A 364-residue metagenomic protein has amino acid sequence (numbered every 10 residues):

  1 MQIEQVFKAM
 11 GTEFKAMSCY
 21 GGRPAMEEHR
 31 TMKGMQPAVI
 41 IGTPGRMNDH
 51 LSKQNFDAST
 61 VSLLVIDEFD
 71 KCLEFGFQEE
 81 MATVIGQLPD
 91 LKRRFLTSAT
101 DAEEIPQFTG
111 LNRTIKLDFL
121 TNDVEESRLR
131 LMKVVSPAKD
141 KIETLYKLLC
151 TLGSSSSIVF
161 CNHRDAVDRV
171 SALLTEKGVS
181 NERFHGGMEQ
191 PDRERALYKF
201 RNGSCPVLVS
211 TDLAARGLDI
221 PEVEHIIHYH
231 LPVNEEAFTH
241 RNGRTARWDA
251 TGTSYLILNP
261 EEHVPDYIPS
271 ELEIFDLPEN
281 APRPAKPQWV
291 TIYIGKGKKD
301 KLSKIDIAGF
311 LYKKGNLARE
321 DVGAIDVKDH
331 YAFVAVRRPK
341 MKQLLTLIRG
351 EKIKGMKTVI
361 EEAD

Functional and structural regions predicted by a protein language model:
M1-S52, T60-L63, R169-F184, R195: Conserved nucleic-acid-binding Ia/Ib motif block in the N-terminal RecA-like helicase ATPase lobe
Q5, A9-M10, D49, N55-V124 (+1 more regions): Post-DEXD/H (motif II) to motif III coupling segment of the RecA-like Helicase ATP-binding lobe
I41-G42, I66, S210, H228: Hydrophobic residues in beta-strands of the RecA-like P-loop NTPase core, especially within AAA+ ATPase
T60, R216-L231, T253-I257: A short beta-strand element within the Helicase C-terminal
S127-T175, N316: Conserved interdomain hinge at the start of the Helicase C-terminal
V207, N234-L277: Conserved segment of the helicase C-terminal RecA-like domain
G217, R244-T251, N316-L317, K352-I353: Arginine/glycine-rich "motif VI" loop of SF2 helicases in the C-terminal RecA-like domain
P278-D364: Non-catalytic terminal extensions of ATP-dependent helicases
